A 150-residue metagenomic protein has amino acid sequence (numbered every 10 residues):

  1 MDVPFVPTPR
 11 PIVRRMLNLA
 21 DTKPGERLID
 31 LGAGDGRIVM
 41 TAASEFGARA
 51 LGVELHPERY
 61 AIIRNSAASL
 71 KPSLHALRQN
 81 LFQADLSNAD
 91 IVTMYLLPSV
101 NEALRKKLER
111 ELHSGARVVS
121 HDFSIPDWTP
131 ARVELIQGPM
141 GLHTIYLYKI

Functional and structural regions predicted by a protein language model:
M1-E26: S-adenosyl-L-methionine
G25-G34: Conserved class I S-adenosyl-L-methionine
R37-F46: Conserved SAM-binding loop of SAM-dependent methyltransferases across substrates and taxa, primarily the Class I
R49-E54: Conserved SAM-binding motif I beta-strand of class I
I63: Conserved SAM-binding loop
L70-L81: Conserved SAM-binding strand-loop segment of SAM-dependent methyltransferases
A89-A103: A short SAM/SAH-binding and catalytic strip from SAM-dependent methyltransferases
S99-I150: C-terminal substrate-binding/active-site "lid" region of AdoMet-derived donor-dependent transferases
